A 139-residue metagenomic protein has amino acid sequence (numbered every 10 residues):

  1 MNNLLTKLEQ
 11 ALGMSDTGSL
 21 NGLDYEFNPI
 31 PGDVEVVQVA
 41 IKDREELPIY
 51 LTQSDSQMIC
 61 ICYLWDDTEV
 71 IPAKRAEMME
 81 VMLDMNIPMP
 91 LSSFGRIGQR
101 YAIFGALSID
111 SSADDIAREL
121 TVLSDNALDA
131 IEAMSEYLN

Functional and structural regions predicted by a protein language model:
M1-P48, P88, R96: Charge-rich, low-complexity N-terminal segments
N2-E9, G13, A76-L83, I131 (+1 more regions): Generic detector of well-ordered alpha-helical segments enriched in charged/polar residues, highlighting helical
N3-L4, V70-M78, D115-V122, N126: Short amphipathic alpha-helical segments
M14-P29, Q57-R75: Charged, low-complexity, helix/coiled-coil-prone segments
V34-E35, M58, Y101-A102: Hydrophobic residues embedded in beta-strands of well-ordered beta-sheets
Q38-W65: Short N-terminal mixed-charge amphipathic segments
I59-R100: Short, internal acidic amphipathic alpha-helical interface segments that mediate docking to partner proteins
P90-T121, D125-L128, E132-N139: Well-ordered alpha/beta subsegment
